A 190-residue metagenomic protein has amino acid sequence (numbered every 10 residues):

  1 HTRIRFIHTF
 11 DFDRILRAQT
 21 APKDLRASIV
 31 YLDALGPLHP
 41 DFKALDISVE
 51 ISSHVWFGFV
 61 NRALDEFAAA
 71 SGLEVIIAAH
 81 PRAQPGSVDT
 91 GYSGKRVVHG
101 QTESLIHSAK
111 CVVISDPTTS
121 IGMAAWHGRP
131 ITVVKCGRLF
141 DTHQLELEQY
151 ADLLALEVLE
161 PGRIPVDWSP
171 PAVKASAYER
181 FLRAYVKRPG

Functional and structural regions predicted by a protein language model:
H1-R14, D152-A155: Active-site-proximal region of nucleotide-activated glycan assembly enzymes, centered on histidine/acidic-rich loops
T2, D24, H107: Structured loop/turn residues at beta-strand edges in well-structured enzyme cores
F10-S87: Conserved catalytic-core segment of nucleotide-activated headgroup transferases in glycan assembly
D11, L16-R17, L73-G122, W126-H127 (+2 more regions): Donor nucleotide-activated moiety binding/catalytic core segment of transferases that use nucleotide-activated donors
D13-I15, D33, W56-V60, E103-I106 (+3 more regions): Short, surface-exposed, polar/charged, turn-prone segments marking secondary-structure boundaries
R17-V30, C111-D116, E148, W168-K174: Short, surface-exposed amphipathic charged segments that create phosphate/polyanion-binding patches used for binding
P40, E50, S115, T142-L147: C-terminal structured domains
V88-G94, T119-P189: Catalytic binding pocket for nucleotide-activated donors in carbohydrate/polymer assembly enzymes
